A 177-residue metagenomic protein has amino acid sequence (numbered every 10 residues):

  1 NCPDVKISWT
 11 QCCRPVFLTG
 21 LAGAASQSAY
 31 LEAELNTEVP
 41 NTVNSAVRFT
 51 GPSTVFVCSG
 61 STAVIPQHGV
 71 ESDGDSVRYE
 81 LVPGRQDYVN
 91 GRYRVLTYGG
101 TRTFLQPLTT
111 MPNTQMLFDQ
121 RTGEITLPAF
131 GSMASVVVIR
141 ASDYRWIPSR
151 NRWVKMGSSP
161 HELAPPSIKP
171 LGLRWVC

Functional and structural regions predicted by a protein language model:
N1-C177: Long, compositionally biased, intrinsically disordered segments
